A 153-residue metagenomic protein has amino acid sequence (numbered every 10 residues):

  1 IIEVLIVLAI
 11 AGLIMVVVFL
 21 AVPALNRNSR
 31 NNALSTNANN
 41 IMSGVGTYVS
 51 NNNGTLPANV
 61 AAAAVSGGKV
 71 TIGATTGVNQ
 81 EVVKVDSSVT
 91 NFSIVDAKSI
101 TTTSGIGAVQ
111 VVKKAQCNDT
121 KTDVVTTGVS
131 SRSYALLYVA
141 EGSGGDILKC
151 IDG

Functional and structural regions predicted by a protein language model:
I1-V22: N-terminal single-pass transmembrane signal-anchor helix
V7, S35-A38, M42: Localized chelating/binding microdomains that coordinate divalent metal ions or stabilize phosphate-bearing
N26-A38: Membrane-proximal amphipathic alpha-helices that sit immediately adjacent to an N-terminal transmembrane/signal-anchor
S43-A63: Alpha-helix exit/C-cap motif
N59-Q116: Acidic, glycine-rich loop-and-strand cores that form catalytic or ligand-binding grooves in diverse globular domains
N118-G153: Short, surface-exposed interaction loops/tails
